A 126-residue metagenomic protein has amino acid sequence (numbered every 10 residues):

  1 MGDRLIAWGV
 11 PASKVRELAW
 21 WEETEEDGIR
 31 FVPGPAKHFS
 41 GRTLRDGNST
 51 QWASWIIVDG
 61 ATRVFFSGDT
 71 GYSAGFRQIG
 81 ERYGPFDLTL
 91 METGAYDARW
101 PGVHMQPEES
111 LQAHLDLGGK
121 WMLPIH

Functional and structural regions predicted by a protein language model:
M1-G2, A19-E23, G94-A95: Short, acidic/turn-prone active-site loops that include or flank metal/cofactor- and phosphate-binding residues
G2-D3, H38: A short acidic, glycine/proline-enriched capping/turn motif at secondary-structure boundaries, especially helix N-cap
D3-A7, S73-H126: Cap/insert and terminal regions of metallo-dependent hydrolase folds
R4-E17: Helix-loop-beta element that forms the nucleotide-linked donor phosphate-binding surface in glycosyltransferases
W8, W20-W21, W52-W55, W100 (+1 more regions): A residue-identity detector for tryptophan
A12-K14, G28, D87: Short acidic capping loops at alpha-helix termini that bridge into adjacent secondary structure
K14-R16, R30, W121: Conserved beta-strand segments of alpha/beta enzyme cores
L18-G84: Core dinuclear metal-dependent hydrolase active-site scaffold
